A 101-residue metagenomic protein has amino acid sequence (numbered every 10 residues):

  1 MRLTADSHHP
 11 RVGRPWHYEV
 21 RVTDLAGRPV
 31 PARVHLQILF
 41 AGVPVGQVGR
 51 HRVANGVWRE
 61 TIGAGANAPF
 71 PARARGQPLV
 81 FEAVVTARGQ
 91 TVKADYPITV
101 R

Functional and structural regions predicted by a protein language model:
M1-R101: The feature marks long extracellular or luminal low-complexity segments
